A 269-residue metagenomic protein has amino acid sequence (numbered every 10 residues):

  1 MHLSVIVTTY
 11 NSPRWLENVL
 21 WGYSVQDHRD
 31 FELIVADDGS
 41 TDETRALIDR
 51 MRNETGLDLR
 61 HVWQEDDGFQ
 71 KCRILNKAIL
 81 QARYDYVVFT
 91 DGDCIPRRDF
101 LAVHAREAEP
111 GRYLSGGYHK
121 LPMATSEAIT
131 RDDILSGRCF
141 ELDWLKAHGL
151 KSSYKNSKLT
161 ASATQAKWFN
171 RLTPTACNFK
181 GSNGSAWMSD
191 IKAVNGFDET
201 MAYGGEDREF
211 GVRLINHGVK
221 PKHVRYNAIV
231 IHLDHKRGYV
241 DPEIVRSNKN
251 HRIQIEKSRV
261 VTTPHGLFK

Functional and structural regions predicted by a protein language model:
W21-D30: Short, acidic, metal-binding catalytic loop of nucleotide-sugar glycosyltransferases
D30-G39, R60-Q64: Short beta-strand/loop segment that forms part of the nucleotide-sugar
D37-L47, G68, C94: A conserved acidic beta->alpha catalytic loop
E65-A82, D99: Glycine-rich, basic loop-to-helix element that forms the pyrophosphate-binding segment of sugar-nucleotide handling
V87: Short aromatic/hydrophobic "clamp" motif used to bind/position activated sugar donors
D99-G149: Conserved donor NDP-sugar-binding/catalytic core segment of glycosyltransferases
I134-A176: Short, flexible, basic/aromatic active-site loop/helix in glycosyltransferases
Y203-F210: Acidic donor-binding loop at a coil-to-helix junction in glycosyltransferase catalytic cores that engages
